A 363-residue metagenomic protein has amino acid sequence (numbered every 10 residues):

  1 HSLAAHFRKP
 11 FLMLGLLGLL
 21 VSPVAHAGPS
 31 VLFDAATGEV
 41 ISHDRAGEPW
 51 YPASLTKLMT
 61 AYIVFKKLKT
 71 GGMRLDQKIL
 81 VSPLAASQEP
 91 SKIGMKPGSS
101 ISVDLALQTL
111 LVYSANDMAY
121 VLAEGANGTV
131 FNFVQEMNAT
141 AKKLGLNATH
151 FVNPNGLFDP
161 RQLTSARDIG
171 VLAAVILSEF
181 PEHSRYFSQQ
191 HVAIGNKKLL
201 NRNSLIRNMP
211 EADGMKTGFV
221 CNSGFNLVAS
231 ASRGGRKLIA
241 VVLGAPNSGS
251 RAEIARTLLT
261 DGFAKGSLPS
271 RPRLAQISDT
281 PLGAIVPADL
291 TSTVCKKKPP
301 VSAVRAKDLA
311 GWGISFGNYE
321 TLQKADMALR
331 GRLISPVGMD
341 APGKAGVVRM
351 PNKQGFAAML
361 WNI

Functional and structural regions predicted by a protein language model:
H1-M13: Bacterial N-terminal signal peptides that target proteins for export
S2, G15, G28-P29, P351-I363: A detector of long soluble domains/segments in diverse envelope-associated and cytosolic proteins
P10-S22: Bacterial N-terminal signal peptides
P23-R167, I176-L177, A345, R349: Active-site-adjacent loops and short helices of periplasmic peptidoglycan-processing enzymes
W50, A310-N362: Short, highly charged
A85-S87, N116, A193, E211 (+2 more regions): Active-site/binding-pocket entry motifs
N147-H150, F158-L163, R167-S335: Domain-terminus/edge residues, biased toward the C-terminal soluble/receptor-binding domains of extracytoplasmic
